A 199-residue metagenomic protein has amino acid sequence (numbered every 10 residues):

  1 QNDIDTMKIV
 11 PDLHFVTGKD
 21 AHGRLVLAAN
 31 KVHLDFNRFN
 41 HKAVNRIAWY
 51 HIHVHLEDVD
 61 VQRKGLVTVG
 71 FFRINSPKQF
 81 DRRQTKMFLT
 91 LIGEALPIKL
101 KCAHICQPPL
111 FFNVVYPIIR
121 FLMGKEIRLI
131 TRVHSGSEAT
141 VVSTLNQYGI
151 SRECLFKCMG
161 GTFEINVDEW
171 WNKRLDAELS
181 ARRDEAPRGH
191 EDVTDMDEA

Functional and structural regions predicted by a protein language model:
Q1-A199: Basic, amphipathic alpha-helical/coil surface patches used to engage anionic, phosphate-bearing ligands and membranes
